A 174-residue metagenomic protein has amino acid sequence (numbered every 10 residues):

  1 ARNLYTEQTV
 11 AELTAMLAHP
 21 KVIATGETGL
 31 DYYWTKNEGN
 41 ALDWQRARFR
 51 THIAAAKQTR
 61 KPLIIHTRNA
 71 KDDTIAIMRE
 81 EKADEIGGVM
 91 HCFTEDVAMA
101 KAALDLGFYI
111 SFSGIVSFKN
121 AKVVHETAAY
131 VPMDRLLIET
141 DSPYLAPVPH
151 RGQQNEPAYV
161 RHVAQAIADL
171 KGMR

Functional and structural regions predicted by a protein language model:
A1-R174: Mid-domain alpha/beta scaffold segments of enzyme catalytic cores
